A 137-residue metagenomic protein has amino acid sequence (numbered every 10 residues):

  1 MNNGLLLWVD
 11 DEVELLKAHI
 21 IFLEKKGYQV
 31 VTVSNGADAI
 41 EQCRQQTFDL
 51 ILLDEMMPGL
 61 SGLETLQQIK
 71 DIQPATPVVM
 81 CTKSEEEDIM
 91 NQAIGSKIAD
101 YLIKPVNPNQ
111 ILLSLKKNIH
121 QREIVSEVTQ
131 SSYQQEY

Functional and structural regions predicted by a protein language model:
K17-K25: Charged docking surfaces used in two-component/phosphorelay signaling
G27-S34, Q42: Short hydrophobic/Thr-rich beta-strand motif most characteristic of the beta2 strand and flanking loop of CheY-like
S34-D38, S61-E64: Acidic catalytic/metal-coordinating carboxylates
M57: Receiver (REC) domain active-site loop signature in two-component systems and cognate sites in sensor histidine kinases
E64, E85-D100: Alpha4 helix (beta4-alpha4-beta5 surface) of REC/receiver domains from two-component response regulators
D88, V106-L115: C-terminal output helix
H120-Y137: CheY-like receiver
